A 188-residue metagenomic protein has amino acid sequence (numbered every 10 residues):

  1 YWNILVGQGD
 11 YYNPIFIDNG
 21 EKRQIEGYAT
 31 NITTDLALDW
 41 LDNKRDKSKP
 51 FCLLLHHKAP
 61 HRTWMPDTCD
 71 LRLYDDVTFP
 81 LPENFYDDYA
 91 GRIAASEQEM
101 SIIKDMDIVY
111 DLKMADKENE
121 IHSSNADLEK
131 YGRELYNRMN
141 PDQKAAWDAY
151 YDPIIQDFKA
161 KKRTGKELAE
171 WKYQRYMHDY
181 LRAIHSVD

Functional and structural regions predicted by a protein language model:
I4-G27, N43-K47, L54-D188: Active-site-proximal cap/lid insertion segments
T30-I32: Ligand-binding/active-site lining segments
A37, S48-F51: Compositionally biased, low-hydrophobicity segments enriched in charged and small polar residues
